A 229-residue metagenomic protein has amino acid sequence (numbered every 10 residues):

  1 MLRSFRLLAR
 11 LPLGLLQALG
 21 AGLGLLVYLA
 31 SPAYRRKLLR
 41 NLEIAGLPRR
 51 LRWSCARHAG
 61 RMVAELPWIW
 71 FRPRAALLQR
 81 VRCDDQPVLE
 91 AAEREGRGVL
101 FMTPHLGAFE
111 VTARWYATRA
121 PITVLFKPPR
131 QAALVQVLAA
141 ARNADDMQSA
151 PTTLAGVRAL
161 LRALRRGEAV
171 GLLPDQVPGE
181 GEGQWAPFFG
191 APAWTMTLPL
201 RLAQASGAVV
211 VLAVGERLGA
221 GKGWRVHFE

Functional and structural regions predicted by a protein language model:
M1-T103, V135-A139, A144-D146: Membrane-anchoring hydrophobic helices of lipid-metabolizing enzymes
W70-E229: Soluble catalytic domains of membrane acyltransferases
